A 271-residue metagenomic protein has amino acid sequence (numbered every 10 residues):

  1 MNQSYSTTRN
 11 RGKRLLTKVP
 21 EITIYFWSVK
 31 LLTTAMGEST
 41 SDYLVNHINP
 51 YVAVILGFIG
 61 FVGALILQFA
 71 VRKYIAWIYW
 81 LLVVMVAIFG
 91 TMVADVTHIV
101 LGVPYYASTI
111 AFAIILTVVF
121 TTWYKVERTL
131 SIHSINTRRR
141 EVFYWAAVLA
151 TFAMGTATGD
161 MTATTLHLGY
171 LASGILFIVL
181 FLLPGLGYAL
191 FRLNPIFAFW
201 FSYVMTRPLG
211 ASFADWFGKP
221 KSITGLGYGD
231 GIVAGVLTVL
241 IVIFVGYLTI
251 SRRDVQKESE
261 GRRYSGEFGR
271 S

Functional and structural regions predicted by a protein language model:
N2-S271: Polytopic alpha-helical membrane proteins, predominantly small-molecule transporters/carriers
